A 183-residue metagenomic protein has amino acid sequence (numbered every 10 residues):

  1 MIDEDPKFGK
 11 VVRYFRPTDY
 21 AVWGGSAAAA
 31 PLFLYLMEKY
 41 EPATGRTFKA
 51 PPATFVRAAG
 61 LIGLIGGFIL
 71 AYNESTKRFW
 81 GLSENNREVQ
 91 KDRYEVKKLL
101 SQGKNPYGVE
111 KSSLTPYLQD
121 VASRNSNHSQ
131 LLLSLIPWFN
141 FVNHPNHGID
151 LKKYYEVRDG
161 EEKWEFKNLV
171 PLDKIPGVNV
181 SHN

Functional and structural regions predicted by a protein language model:
M1-E84: Single-pass hydrophobic alpha-helical transmembrane segments typical of small organelle membrane proteins
M1-Y14, R78-N183: Eukaryotic organellar inner-membrane topogenic segments
